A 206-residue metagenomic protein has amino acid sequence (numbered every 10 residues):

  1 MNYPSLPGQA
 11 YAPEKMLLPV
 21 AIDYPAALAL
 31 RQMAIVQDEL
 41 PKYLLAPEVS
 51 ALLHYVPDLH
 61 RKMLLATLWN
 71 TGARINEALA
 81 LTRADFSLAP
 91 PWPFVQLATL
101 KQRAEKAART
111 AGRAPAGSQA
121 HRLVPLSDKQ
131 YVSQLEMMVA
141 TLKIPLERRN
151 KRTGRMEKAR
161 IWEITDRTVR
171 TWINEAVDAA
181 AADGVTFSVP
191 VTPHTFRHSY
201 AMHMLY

Functional and structural regions predicted by a protein language model:
M1-A29, R74-N76, E175-A176: N-terminal DNA-binding recognition helix of tyrosine site-specific recombinases/integrases
A21-S50, E105-K129: DNA breakage-rejoining catalytic core of tyrosine-based enzymes
A46-I75: Basic, Lys/Arg- and aromatic-enriched nucleic-acid-binding interface segment
V49, H60-K62, D166, R170 (+1 more regions): Short, leucine-enriched amphipathic alpha-helices that occur as contiguous helical runs
A66, N70, T195-Y206: C-terminal catalytic core of tyrosine-transesterase DNA break-rejoin enzymes
E77-L79, V191, A201-M204: Active-site-proximal segment of tyrosine recombinases
A80-M137: Conserved tyrosine-mediated DNA breakage-rejoining catalytic core shared by Y-recombinases
S127-S188: Active-site/catalytic core of tyrosine-dependent DNA strand-transfer enzymes
